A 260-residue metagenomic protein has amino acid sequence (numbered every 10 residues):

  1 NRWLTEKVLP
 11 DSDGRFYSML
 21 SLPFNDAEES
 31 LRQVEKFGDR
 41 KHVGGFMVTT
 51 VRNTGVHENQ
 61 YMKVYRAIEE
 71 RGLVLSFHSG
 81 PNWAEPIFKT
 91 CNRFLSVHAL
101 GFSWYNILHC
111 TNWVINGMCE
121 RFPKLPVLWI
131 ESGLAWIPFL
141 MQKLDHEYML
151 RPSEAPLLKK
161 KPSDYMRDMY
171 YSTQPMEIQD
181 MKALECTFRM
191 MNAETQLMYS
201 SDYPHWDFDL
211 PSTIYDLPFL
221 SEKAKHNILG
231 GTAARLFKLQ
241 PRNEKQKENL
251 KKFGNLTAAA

Functional and structural regions predicted by a protein language model:
N1-H109: Active-site gating/metal-coordination segments in enzymes
R2-P10, R32-E35, N116-G117, L125-P126 (+6 more regions): Mid-to-C-terminal alpha-helical segments outside catalytic/metal-binding sites
Y17-L20, G44-V48, L75-F77, V127-W129 (+2 more regions): Hydrophobic faces of well-ordered beta-strands that scaffold small-molecule active sites in alpha/beta enzyme cores
R52, G80-P81, G133, M176-E177 (+1 more regions): Catalytic metal-binding/acid-base residues of hydrolase active sites
N59, K63, C110-W113, Q179-A183 (+1 more regions): Short, conserved clusters of charged catalytic residues that mark active-site and nucleotide-handling motifs
S79-W83, V114-D168: Aromatic-lined glycan-binding groove of carbohydrate-active enzymes
N92, K143-H146, T213-Y215: Short secondary-structure boundary/capping segments
G101-L108, S153-A183: Aromatic-anchored helix/helix-loop segment that forms the rim or "lid" of small-molecule/cofactor binding pockets
